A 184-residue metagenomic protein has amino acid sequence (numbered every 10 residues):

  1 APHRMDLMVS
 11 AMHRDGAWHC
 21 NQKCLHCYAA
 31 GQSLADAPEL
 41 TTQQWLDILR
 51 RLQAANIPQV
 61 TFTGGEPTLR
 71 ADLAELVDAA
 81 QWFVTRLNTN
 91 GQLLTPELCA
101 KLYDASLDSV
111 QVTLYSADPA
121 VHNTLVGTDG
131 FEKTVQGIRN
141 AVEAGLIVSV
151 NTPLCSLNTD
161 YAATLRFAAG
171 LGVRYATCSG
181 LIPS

Functional and structural regions predicted by a protein language model:
A1-A105, S109: Conserved alpha-helical substructure of the radical SAM core
Q22-H26, R51, P96-E97, Q111-Y115 (+2 more regions): Short amphipathic alpha-helical segments, especially helix-boundary/capping motifs
G31-Q44, A55, G65-A71, A120-I138 (+1 more regions): Conserved non-cysteine loop/helix-boundary elements of the Radical SAM core domain that shape
A55-T61, W82-R86, D108-S109, E132-S184: Conserved C-terminal portion of the radical SAM core fold that forms the substrate/S-adenosylmethionine-binding
P67-L69, G91-L98, V110-T128, L157 (+1 more regions): Conserved radical SAM core fold
L76, A100-Y103, L125-G127, T164-F167 (+1 more regions): Short low-complexity, flexible loop/linker segments enriched in glycine and/or proline with clustered acidic
